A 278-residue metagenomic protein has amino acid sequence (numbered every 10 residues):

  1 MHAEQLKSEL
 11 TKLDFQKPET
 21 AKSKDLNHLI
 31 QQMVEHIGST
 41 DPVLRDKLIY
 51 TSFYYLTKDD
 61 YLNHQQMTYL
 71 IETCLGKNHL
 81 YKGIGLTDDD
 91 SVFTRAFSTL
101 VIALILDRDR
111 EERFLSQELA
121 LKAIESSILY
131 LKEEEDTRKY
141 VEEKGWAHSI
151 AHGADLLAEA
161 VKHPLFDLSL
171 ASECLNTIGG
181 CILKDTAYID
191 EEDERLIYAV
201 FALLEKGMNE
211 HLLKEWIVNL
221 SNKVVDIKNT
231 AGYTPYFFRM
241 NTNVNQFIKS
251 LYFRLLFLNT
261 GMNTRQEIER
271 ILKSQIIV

Functional and structural regions predicted by a protein language model:
M1-Q65, S221-V278: N-terminal alpha-helical scaffold/docking segments in eukaryotic complex subunits
E4, S8, K24-Q31, Q65-Y69 (+7 more regions): Generic alpha-helical secondary structure signal
L70-E210: Eukaryote-skewed repeat-based solenoidal scaffolds used as protein-protein interaction platforms, primarily
D155, E159, L175-M262: Extended alpha-helical scaffolding segments
